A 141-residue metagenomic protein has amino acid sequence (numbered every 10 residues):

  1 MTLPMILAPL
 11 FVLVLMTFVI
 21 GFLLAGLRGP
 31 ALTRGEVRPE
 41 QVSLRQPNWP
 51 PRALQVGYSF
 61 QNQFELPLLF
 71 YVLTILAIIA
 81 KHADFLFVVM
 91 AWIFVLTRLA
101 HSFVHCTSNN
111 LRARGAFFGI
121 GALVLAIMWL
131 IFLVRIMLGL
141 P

Functional and structural regions predicted by a protein language model:
P4-E40: N-terminal signal-anchor transmembrane alpha helix
L13-T17, F94-H101: Alpha-helical transmembrane segments of multi-pass membrane proteins
Q41-Q63: Short membrane-interface loop/juxtamembrane segments of multi-pass integral membrane proteins
Q61-L76: Core segments of transmembrane alpha-helices that mediate helix-helix packing or line hydrophobic substrate/ligand
I75-I79, S102-F103, L133: Alpha-helical transmembrane segments of multipass membrane proteins
D84-V95: Structural signature of hydrophobic alpha-helical transmembrane segments
A100-A126: Interfacial loop-to-transmembrane junctions
M128-P141: Juxtamembrane boundary at the C-terminal end of a transmembrane helix
